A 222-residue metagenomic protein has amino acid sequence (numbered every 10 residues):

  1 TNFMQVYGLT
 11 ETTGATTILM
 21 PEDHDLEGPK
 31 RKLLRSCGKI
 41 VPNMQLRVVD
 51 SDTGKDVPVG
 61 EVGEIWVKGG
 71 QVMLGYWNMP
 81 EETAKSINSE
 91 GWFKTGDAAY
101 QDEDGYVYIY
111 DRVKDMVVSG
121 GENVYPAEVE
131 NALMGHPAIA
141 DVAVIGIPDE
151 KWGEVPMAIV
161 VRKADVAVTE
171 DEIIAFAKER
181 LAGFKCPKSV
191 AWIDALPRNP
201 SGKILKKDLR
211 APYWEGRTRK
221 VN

Functional and structural regions predicted by a protein language model:
T1-K32, Q45, D56, E61: Gly/Ser/Thr-rich phosphate-binding loop
G8, G38, D97, G121: Active-site glycine-centered loops adjacent to acidic/histidine catalytic or metal-binding residues that shape
G14, P42-M44, G63, E154-P156 (+2 more regions): Change "...and in nucleic-acid phosphodiester-cleaving endonucleases..." to "...and in nucleic-acid processing enzymes
L34-I40, D56, I87-E90: Short Gly/Pro-enriched turn/cap motifs at secondary-structure boundaries
N43-W66, K85, E103-D104, V166-E170 (+1 more regions): Conserved beta-loop-beta connector loops within the AMP-binding
G69, L74-G75, E82-K85, A98-K185 (+4 more regions): AMP-binding/adenylate-forming catalytic core of the ANL superfamily
A211-N222: Acidic/polar alpha-helix N-cap and adjacent early helical turns within long charge-rich amphipathic helices/linkers
